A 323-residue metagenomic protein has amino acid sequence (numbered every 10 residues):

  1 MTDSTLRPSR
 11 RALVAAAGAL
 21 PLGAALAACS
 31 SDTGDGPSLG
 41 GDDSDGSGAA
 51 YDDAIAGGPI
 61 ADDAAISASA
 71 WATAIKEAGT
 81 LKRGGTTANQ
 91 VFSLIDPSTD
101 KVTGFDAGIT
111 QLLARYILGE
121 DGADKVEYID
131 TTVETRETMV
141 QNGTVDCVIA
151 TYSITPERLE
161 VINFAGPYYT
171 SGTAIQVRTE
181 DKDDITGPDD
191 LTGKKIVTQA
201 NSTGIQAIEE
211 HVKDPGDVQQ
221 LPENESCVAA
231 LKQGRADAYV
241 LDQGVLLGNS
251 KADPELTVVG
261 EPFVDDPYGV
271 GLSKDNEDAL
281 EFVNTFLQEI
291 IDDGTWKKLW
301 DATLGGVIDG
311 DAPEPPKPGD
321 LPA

Functional and structural regions predicted by a protein language model:
M1-P8, A15-L26: N-terminal secretory signal peptides
L26-G41: Bacterial lipoprotein signal-peptidase II cleavage site
S30, D42-I66, S202, V270-I308: Extended ligand-binding regions for polar small-molecule ligands
A61-D146: Extracytoplasmic small-molecule ligand-binding "clamshell" domains of the periplasmic binding protein/Venus flytrap
Q90, V102-I117, Y152-S153, S171-E223 (+4 more regions): Bilobed "Venus flytrap"/periplasmic-binding protein-like clamshell domains and structurally analogous long
A123-P188: Acidic, polar ligand-binding/catalytic clefts
T135, T151-E160, A207-E210, K232-D265: A ligand-binding cleft/hinge motif common to bilobed small-molecule-binding domains
Y169-V177, Q243, L247-L287, V307-A323: Periplasmic-binding protein-like
